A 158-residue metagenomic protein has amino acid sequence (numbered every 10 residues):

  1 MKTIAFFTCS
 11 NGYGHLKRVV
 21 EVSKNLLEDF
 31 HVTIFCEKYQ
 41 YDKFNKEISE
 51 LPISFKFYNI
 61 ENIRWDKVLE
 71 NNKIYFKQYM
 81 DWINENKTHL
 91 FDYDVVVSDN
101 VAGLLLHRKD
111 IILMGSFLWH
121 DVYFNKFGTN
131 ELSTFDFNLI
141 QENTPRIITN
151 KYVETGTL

Functional and structural regions predicted by a protein language model:
T3, F30-T33, D110, P145: Residues at the starts of beta-strands that form the adenosine-phosphate
A5-S10, T33-Y75: Conserved nucleotide-sugar phosphate-binding/catalytic loop shared by glycosyltransferases and other
F7-V20: A short, glycine/small-residue-rich beta-strand->loop->alpha-helix junction that serves as a flexible
V22-F30: A short, Lys/Arg-enriched amphipathic alpha-helix followed by its capping loop at the start of a domain
F35, I60, D99, M114-S116 (+1 more regions): Generic beta-sheet signal
Q40-K43, V96-I111: An aromatic- and histidine-rich active-site surface loop
W65-L104: Conserved nucleotide-sugar donor-binding subdomain of glycosyltransferases
K109-L158: Active-site-proximal region of nucleotide-activated glycan assembly enzymes, centered on histidine/acidic-rich loops
